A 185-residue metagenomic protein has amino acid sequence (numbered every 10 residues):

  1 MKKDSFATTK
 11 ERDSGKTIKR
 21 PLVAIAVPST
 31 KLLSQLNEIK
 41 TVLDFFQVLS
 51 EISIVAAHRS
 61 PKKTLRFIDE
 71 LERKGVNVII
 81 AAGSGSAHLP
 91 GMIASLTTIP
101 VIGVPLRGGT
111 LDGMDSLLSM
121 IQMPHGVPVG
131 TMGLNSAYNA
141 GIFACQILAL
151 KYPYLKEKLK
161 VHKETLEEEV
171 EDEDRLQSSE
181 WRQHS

Functional and structural regions predicted by a protein language model:
G15-R59: Glycine-rich phosphate/diphosphate-binding loop of Rossmann-like nucleotide-binding domains
L32-L36, P61-K63, G83-M92, L111-M114 (+1 more regions): Short glycine/serine/threonine-rich phosphate/pyrophosphate-binding segments that cradle anionic phosphate groups
K40, L65-I68, S95, D112-P124: Active-site-proximal loop->helix
I52-K74: N-terminal beta-loop-helix "entrance" segment that forms/cooperates in small-molecule cofactor or anionic ligand
F67-P105: Glycine-rich phosphate-binding loop
L111-E157: Short, glycine-/small-residue-rich phosphate/pyrophosphate-handling segment
L148-S185: Glycine-rich phosphate/pyrophosphate-binding loop and the adjoining helix
